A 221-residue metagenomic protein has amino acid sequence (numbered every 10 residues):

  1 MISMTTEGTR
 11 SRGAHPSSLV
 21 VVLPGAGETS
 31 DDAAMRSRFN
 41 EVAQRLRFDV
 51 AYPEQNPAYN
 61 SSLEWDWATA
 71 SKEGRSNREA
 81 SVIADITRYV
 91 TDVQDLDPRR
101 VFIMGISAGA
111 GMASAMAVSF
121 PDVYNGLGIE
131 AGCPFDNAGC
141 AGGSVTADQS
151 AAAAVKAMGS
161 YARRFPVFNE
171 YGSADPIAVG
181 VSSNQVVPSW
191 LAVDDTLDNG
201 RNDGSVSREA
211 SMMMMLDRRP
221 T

Functional and structural regions predicted by a protein language model:
M1, V21, V167, P220-T221: A broad, low-specificity signal marking well-ordered, structured residues that form hydrophobic/aromatic
M1-F102, I106, G111-V123, N137-M158: Serine-hydrolase catalytic machinery in alpha/beta-hydrolase-like enzymes
V21, A51, G128, F168-E170: Hydrophobic/aromatic beta-strand patches that form the interior of the parallel beta-sheet core in alpha/beta enzyme
E54, G128-C133: Residues at the C-termini of beta-strands that transition into short coil/loop
R99, L216-T221: A short helix-to-beta-strand connector/capping loop
I103-G105, E130, E170: Short beta-strand immediately N-terminal to the catalytic nucleophile in serine-hydrolase-like folds
V123-Y124, L197: Alpha-solenoid repeat scaffolds
P134-R218: The feature captures the conserved acid-bearing segment of alpha/beta-hydrolase catalytic domains
